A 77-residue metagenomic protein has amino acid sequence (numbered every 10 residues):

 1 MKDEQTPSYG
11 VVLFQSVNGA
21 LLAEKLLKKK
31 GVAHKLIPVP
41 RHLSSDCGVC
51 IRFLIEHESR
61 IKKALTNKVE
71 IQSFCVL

Functional and structural regions predicted by a protein language model:
M1-D3, I37-H42: Short, flexible, solvent-exposed loop/turn segments with mixed acidic/basic and small polar residues
T6-L13: Short glycine-/aliphatic-rich beta-strand segments at the starts of folded cytosolic domains
S16-V32: Short amphipathic alpha-helix segments
L26, H42, C75-V76: Conserved, structured core segments of small domains
A33-V39, Q72-S73: A short linear hydrophobic-aromatic micro-motif
L43-V49: Surface-exposed aromatic
C50-L77: C-terminal structural segments of small proteins and small subunits
